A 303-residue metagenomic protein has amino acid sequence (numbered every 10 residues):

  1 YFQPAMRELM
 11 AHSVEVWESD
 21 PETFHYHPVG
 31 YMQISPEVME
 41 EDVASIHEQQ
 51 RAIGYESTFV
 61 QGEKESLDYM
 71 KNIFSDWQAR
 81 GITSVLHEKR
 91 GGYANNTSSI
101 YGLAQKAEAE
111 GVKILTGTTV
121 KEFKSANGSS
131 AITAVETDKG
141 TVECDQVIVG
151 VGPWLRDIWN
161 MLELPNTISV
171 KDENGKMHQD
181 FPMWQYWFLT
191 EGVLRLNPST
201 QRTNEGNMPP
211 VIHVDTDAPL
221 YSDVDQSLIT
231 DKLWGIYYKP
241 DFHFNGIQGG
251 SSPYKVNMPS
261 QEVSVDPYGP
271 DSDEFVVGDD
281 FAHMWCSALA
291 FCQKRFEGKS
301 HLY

Functional and structural regions predicted by a protein language model:
Y1-I73, G235: Dinucleotide-binding Rossmann-like beta1-alpha1 core, especially the glycine-rich loop that anchors the ADP
E8-A11, I34-D42, L86-E108, L115 (+1 more regions): Short beta-strand to alpha-helix junction loop
H27-V29, S169-M183, K294-Y303: A short coil-to-beta-strand element that immediately follows conserved catalytic motifs
F59-G62, I114-T116, V149, Y303: General beta-strand structural signal in soluble alpha/beta enzymes
D76, E122, Y237-K239: Short, surface-exposed charged micro-motifs
V85-Q146, G150-D157: Helical element adjacent to the flavin cofactor pocket in flavoenzyme catalytic cores
T141-L228: Central helical "cap/lid" subdomain
L194-Y303: Active-site lid/adjacent beta-loop-alpha segment flanking the redox-cofactor pocket in flavoenzymes
